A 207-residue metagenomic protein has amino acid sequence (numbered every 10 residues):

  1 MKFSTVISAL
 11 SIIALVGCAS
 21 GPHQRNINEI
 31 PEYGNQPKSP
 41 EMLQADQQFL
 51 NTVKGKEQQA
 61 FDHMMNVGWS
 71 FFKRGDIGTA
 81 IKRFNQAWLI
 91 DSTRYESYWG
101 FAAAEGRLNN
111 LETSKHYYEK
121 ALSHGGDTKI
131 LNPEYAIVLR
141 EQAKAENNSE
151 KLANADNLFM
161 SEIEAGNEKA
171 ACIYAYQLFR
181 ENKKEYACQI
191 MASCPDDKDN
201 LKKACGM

Functional and structural regions predicted by a protein language model:
M1-V6: Positively charged n-region of N-terminal signal peptides that target proteins for export
S8-V16: Bacterial N-terminal signal peptides
C18-R74: N-terminal leader/linker segments that initiate helical-solenoid repeat arrays
Q24-I27, N157, S161, G166-M207: Terminal, low-structured helical/coil segments at or just beyond the last alpha-helical repeat
V53, Q86-A87, K120-A121, S161-E162 (+1 more regions): Canonical positions in the second alpha-helix
Q58-D62, G78, A153, K169: Amphipathic alpha-helical repeat elements characteristic of tetratricopeptide repeat
D62-M65, W69, N85, M160 (+1 more regions): Amphipathic alpha-helical repeat scaffolds
S70-K73, T93-K169: Alpha-helical adaptor scaffolds
